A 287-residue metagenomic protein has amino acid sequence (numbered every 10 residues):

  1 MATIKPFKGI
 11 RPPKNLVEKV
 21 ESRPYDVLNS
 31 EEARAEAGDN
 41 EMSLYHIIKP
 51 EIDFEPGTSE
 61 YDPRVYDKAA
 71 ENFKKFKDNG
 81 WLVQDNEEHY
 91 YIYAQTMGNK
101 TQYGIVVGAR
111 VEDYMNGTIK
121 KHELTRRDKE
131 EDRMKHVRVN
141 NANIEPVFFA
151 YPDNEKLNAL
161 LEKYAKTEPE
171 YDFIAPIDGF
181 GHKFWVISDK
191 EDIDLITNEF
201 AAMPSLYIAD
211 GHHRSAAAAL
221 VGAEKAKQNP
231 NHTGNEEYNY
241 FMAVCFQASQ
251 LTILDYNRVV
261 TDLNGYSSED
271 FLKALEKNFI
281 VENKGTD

Functional and structural regions predicted by a protein language model:
M1-D287: Surface-exposed, charge/polar-rich loops and edge strands
